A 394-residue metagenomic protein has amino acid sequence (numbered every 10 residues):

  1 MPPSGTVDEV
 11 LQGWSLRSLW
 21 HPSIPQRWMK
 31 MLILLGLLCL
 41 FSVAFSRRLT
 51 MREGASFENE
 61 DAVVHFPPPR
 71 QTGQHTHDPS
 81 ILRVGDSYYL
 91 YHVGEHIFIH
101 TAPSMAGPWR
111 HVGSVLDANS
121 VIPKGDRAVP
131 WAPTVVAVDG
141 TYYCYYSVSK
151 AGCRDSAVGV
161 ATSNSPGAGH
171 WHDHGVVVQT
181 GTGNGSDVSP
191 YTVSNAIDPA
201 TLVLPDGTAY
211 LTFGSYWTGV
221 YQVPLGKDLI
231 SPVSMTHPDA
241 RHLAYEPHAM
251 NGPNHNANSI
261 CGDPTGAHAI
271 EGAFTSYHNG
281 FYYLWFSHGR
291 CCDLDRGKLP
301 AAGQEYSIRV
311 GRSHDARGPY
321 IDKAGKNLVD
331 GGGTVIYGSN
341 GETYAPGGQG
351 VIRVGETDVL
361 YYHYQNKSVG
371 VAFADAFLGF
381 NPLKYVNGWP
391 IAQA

Functional and structural regions predicted by a protein language model:
P2, K30-R48: Fungal secretory targeting signals
P2-G5, L19: Compositionally biased, low-complexity intrinsically disordered regions
V7-V10, I24, I33: Short hydrophobic transmembrane-like helices used for membrane targeting/insertion
F45-A394: Carbohydrate-active catalytic/glycan-binding domains of CAZyme proteins, especially the secreted or lumenal ectodomains
